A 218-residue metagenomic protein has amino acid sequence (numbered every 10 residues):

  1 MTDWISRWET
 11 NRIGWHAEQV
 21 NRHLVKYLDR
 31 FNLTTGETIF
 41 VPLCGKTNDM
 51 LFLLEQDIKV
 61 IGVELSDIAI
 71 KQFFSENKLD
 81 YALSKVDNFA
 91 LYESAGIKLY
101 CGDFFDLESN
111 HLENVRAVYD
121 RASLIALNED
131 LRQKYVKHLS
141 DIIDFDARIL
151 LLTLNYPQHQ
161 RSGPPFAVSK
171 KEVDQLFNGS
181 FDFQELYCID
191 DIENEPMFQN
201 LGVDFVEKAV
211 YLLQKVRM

Functional and structural regions predicted by a protein language model:
M1-T35, K46-D49, G62-I97, C101-H111 (+2 more regions): Class I (Rossmann-like) S-adenosyl-L-methionine-dependent methyltransferase catalytic domain, capturing the SAM-binding
R12, A122-S123: Short amphipathic alpha-helical interaction patches enriched in hydrophobic/aromatic residues with interspersed Lys/Arg
E37, V115-R116: Conserved acidic residues
F40-G45, S123: Class I SAM-dependent methyltransferase "Motif I" SAM/SAH-binding loop
L54-E55: Gly/Ala-rich phosphate-binding loop of Rossmann-like dinucleotide-binding domains, activating on the conserved
Y119: A conserved beta-strand element that flanks and buttresses the S-adenosyl-L-methionine
A126-H138: A short, conserved alpha-helix within the catalytic core of class I
